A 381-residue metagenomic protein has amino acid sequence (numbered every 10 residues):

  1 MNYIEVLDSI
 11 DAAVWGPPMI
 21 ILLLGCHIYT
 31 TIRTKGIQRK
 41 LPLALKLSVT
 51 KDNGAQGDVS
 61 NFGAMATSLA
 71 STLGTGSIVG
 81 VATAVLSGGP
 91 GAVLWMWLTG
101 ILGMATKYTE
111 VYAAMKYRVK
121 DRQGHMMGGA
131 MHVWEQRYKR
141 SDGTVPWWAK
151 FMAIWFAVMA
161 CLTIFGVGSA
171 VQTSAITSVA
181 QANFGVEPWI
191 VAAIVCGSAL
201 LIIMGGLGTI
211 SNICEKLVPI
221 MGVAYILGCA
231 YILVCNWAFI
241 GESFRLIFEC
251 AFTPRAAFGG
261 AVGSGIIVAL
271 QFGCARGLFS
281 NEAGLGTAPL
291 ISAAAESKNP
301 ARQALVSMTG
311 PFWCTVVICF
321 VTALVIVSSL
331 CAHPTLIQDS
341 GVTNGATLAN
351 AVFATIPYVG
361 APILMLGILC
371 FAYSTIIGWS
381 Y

Functional and structural regions predicted by a protein language model:
M1-T75, V85-A92, G103: N-terminal alpha-helical transmembrane segments of multi-pass membrane transport and channel/translocase proteins
I20-G25, S60-A66, G143-L162, A193-I194 (+3 more regions): Select transmembrane alpha-helical segments in multipass membrane proteins
L22-Y29, R33-K46, M152, T173-A180 (+2 more regions): Membrane-interface loop-to-helix entry segments
C26-T31, L102-M126, M131, E135-S174 (+3 more regions): Helix-loop-helix module between adjacent transmembrane segments
G36-S60, T83, G89-V93, A105-W147 (+2 more regions): Flexible loop linkers connecting adjacent transmembrane helices in multi-pass alpha-helical membrane transporters
A55-S87, K116, R122-R137, W155 (+2 more regions): Alpha-helical membrane segments and immediately flanking helix-loop junctions that form or couple to the substrate/ion
L102-E110, A192-L207, V218-A238, Q271 (+2 more regions): Selective recognition of specific alpha-helical transmembrane segments in multi-pass small-molecule
E110-Y117, A230-L246, P254, F258-A261 (+2 more regions): Extracellular/periplasmic helix-exit of transmembrane alpha-helices
